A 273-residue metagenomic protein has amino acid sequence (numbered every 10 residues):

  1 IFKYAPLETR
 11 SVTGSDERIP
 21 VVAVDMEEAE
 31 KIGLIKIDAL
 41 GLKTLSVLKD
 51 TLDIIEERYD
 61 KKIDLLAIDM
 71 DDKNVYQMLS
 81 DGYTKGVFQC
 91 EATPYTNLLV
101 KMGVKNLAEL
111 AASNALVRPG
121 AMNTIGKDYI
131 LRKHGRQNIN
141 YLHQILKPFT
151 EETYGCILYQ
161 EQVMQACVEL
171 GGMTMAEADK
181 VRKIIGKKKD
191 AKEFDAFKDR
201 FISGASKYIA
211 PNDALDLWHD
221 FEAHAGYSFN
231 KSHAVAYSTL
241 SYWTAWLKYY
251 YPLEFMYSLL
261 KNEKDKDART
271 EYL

Functional and structural regions predicted by a protein language model:
I1-L273: Noncatalytic, beta-rich nucleic-acid-contacting surfaces in large DNA/RNA-processing enzymes
